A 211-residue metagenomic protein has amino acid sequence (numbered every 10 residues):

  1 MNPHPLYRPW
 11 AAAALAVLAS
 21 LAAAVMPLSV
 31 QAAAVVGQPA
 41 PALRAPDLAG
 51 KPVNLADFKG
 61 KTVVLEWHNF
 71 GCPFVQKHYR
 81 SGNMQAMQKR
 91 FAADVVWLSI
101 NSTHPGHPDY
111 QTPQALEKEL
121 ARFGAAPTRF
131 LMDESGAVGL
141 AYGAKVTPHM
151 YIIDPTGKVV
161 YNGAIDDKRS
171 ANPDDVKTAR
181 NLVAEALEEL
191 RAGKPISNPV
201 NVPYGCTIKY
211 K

Functional and structural regions predicted by a protein language model:
M1-R8: N-terminal secretory signal peptides that target proteins for export/translocation
A12-P27: Bacterial N-terminal signal peptides
V30-A34: Boundary at the C-terminal end of the N-terminal hydrophobic targeting segment
L43-V63: A short beta-strand-turn-helix
F58-Q76, L187: Short active-site neighborhood of thiol/selenol oxidoreductases, capturing the structured segment around
Q76-F123, E134-A141: Structural microenvironment flanking redox-active thiols in thiol-disulfide oxidoreductases
E117-V160: Short, internal strand/loop/helix patches that form the active-site neighborhood or redox-interaction surface
I152-K211: Thiol-/selenol-based redox modules, centered on thioredoxin-like and closely related oxidoreductase domains
